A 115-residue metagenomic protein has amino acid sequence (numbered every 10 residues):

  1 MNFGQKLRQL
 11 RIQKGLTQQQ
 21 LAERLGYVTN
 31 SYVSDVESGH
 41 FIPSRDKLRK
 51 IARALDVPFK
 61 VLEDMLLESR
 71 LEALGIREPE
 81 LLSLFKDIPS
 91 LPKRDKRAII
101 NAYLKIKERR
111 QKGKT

Functional and structural regions predicted by a protein language model:
M1-Q13: A short, Lys/Arg-rich alpha-helix, primarily the initiator
L7, Q18-Q19, N30, R45-L48: Helix-turn-helix DNA-binding elements, focusing on the entry/boundary residues of the two helices that contact DNA
R11, A22, A52: The alpha-helix within a helix-turn-helix
I12, G26, S38-H40, L67: Residue-level detection of the helix-turn-helix DNA-binding "recognition helix"
G15-D35: Short alpha-helical DNA-recognition segment
S44-D64: DNA major-groove recognition helix of helix-turn-helix/homeodomain DNA-binding modules
L67-T115: Interfacial/linker helices and their anchor residues that mediate assembly or domain coupling
